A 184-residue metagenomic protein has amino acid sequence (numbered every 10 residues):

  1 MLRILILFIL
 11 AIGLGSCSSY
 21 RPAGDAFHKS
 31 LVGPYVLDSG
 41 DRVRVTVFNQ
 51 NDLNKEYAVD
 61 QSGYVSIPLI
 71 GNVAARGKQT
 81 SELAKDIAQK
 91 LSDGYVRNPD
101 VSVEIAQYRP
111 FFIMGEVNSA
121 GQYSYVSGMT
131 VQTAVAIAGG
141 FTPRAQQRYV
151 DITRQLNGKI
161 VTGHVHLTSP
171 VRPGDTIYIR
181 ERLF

Functional and structural regions predicted by a protein language model:
L2-L5, C17-F184: Ser/Thr/Pro/Gly-biased, low-complexity, turn-/loop-rich segments that often occur immediately after N-terminal
L7-I9: Sec-dependent N-terminal signal peptides
A11-L14: Bacterial Sec-type N-terminal signal peptides, specifically the leucine/valine-rich hydrophobic h-region
